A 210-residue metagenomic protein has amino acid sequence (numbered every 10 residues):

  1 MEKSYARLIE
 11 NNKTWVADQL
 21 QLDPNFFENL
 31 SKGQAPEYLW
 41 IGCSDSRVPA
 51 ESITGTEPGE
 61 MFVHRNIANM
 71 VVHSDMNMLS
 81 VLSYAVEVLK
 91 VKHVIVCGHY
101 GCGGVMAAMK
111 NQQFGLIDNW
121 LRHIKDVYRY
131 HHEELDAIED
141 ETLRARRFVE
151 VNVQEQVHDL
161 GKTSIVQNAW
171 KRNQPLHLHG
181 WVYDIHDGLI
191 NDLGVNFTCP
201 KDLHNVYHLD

Functional and structural regions predicted by a protein language model:
M1-P36, A68-K92, G103-D210: Divalent-metal-activated hydrolytic enzyme cores
Q19-E60: N-terminal short beta-loop-beta anion/metal-coordinating cradle
I41-C43, R65, I95-H99, H179-D184: Short beta-strand segments
P58-N69: Glycine/charged-rich beta-loop-alpha catalytic/anionic-binding loops adjacent to active sites
